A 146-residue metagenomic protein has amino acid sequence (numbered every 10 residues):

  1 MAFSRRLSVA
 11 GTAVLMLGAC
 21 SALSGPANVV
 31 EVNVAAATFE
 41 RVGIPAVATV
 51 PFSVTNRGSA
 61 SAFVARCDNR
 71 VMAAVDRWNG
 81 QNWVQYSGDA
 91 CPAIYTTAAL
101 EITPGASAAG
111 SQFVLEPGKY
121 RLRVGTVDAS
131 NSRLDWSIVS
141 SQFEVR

Functional and structural regions predicted by a protein language model:
M1-G18: Sec-dependent bacterial lipoprotein signal peptides
V14-M16, N33, S53, S61-V64 (+1 more regions): Low-complexity, Ser/Thr/Pro-rich intrinsically disordered linker/stalk segments at domain junctions
S21-S24: Bacterial signal peptide processing site
V34-F39: Surface-exposed, proline-enriched loop/turn segments that connect beta strands in immunoglobulin-like
E40-A46: Short, solvent-exposed loop/linker segments at the N-terminal edge of repeated beta-sheet extracellular domains
A48, V54-A109, T126-V127: Contiguous segments within soluble domain cores/interaction surfaces
V114-R146: Terminal connector regions
